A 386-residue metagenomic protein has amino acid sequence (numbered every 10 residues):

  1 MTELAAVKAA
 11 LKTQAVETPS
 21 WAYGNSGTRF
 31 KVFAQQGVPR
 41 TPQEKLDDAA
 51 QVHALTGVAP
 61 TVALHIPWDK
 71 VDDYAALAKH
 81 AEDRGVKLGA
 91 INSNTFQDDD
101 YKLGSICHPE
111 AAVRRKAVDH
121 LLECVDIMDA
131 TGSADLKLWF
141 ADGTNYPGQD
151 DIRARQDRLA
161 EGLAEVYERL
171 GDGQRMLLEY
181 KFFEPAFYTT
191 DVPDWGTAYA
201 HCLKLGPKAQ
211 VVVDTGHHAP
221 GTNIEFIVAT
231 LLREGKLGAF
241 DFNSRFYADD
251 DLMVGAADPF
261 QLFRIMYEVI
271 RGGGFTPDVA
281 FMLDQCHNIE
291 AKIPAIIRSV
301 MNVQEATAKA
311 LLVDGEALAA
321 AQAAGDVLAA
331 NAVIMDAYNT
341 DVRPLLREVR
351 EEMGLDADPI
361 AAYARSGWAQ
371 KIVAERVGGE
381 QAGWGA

Functional and structural regions predicted by a protein language model:
M1-Y23, V32-F33, A50, D126 (+6 more regions): Histidine-acidic metal/acid-base catalytic patches
A9-E17, A22, Q35-W68: Catalytic domains of carbohydrate-active enzymes, especially glycoside hydrolases
T13-Y23, I66-F96: Glycine-rich, aromatic-flanked loop segments that form ligand/cofactor-binding clefts across common enzyme folds
A22-G24, I66-K70, N92-Q97, F140-T144 (+4 more regions): Active-site-proximal loop/turn and secondary-structure-junction residues that shape catalytic pockets, frequently
F30, Q97-R115, F140-R153, A291: Surface-exposed, active-site-proximal loop segments in enzymatic domains
F33-G37, P60-A76, F140, T144-P147: Glycine-rich, proline-tolerant flexible connector loops at the mouths of alpha/beta enzymes
P67-K79, C107-D126, Q156-R158: Glycine-rich anion/phosphate-binding loops
C124-D150, Q174-E179, F183: Active-site groove signature of glycoside hydrolases
